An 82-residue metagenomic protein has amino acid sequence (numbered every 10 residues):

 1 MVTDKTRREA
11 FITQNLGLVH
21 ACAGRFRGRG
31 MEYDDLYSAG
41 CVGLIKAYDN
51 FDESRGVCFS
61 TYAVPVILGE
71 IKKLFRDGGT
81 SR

Functional and structural regions predicted by a protein language model:
M1-S81: Alpha-helical promoter-recognition and RNA polymerase-docking modules of transcription initiation factors, dominated by
